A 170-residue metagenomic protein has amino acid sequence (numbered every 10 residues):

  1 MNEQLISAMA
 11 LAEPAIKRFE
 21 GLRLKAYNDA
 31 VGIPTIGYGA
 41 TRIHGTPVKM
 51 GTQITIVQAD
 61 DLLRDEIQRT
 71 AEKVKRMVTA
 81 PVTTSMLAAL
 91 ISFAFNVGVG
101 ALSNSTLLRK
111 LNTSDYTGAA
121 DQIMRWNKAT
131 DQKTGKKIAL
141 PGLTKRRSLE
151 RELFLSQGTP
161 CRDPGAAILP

Functional and structural regions predicted by a protein language model:
M1-V31, A40, P47, I54-R64 (+4 more regions): Long, amphipathic alpha-helical surface segments
I16, M86-A94, Q122-M124: Short alpha-helical scaffolding segments that buttress acidic/His motifs in well-ordered protein cores
P34: Short, His- and charge-rich active-site/binding loops that engage polyanionic ligands
Y38-G39, F93-F95: Active-site-proximal beta-strand/loop segments in catalytic clefts of secreted hydrolases
I67, A94-V97: Alpha-helical transition-metal enzyme core signature, strongest for iron centers
